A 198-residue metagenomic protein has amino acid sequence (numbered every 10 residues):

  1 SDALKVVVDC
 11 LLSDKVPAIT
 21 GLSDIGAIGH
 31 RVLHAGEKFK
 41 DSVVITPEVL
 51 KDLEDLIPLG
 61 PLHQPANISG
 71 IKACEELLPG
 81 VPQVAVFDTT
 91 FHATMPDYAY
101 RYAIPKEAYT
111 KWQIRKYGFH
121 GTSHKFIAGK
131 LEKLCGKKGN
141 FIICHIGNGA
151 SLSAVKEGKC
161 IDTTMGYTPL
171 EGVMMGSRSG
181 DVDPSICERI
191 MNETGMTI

Functional and structural regions predicted by a protein language model:
S1-P17: N-terminal, positively charged, Ser/Thr/Ala/Gly-biased leader segments that form transit/presequence-like amphipathic
D2, V6, V44, E48 (+6 more regions): Conserved active-site and cofactor/substrate-binding residues in soluble primary-metabolism enzymes
L11, P17-H63, V84, T90-A99: Short beta-strand-loop/turn "lid" adjacent to the catalytic site in phosphate-handling enzymes
L22, P79-G80, S151: Non-transmembrane, aqueous-exposed alpha-helical and coiled segments at domain scale
H30, P61-P65, P82-F87, I142-C144 (+2 more regions): General beta-strand structural signal in soluble alpha/beta enzymes
L53-Q64, V81, T110-G121: Flexible, glycine/proline-enriched loop segments at strand-loop-helix junctions that form or flank small-ligand binding
F91-I190: Glycine-rich phosphate-binding loop of actin/hexokinase-like ATP-binding domains
N192-I198: ATP-binding/phosphotransfer module of carbohydrate and carboxylate kinases, centering on a glycine-rich
